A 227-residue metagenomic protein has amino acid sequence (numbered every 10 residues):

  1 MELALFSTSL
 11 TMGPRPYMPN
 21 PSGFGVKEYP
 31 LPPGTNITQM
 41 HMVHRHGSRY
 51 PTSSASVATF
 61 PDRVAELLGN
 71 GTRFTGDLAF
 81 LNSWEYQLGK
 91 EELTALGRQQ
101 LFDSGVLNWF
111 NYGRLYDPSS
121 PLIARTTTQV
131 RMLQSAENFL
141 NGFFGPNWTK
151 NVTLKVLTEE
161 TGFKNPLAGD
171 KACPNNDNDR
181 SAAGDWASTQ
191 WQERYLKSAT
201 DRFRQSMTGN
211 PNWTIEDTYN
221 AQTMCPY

Functional and structural regions predicted by a protein language model:
M1-P121, V130-Y227: Signature for phosphate-centric chemistry
T127: Structured beta-strand/turn binding interfaces of compact recognition modules in eukaryotic regulators
